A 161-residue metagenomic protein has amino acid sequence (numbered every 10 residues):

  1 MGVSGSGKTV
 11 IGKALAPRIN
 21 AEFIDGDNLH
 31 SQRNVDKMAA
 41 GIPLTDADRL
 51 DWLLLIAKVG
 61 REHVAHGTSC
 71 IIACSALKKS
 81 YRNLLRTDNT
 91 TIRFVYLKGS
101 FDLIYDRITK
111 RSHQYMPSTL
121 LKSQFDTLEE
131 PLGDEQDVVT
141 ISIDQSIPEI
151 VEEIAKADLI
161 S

Functional and structural regions predicted by a protein language model:
V3: P-loop (Walker A) phosphate-binding loop of NTP-binding proteins
S6, K13-K58: Conserved substrate/cofactor phosphate-moiety recognition/catalytic segment in nucleotide-dependent phosphotransferases
F23, N28, F94, V138-T140: Conserved beta-strand scaffold positions in the cores of enzyme catalytic domains, especially in NTP/NDP-utilizing
L29-H30, A76-K78, G99-L103, S146: Conserved nucleotide-binding/hydrolysis micro-motifs of P-loop NTPases
A47-D88, L97: Glycine-rich phosphate-binding loop used to anchor ATP phosphates in small-molecule kinases, encompassing both
D88-R107: Conserved phosphate-donor/acceptor-positioning beta-strand/loop module used by diverse small-molecule
K110-E153: Small-molecule kinase domains that catalyze NTP-dependent phosphoryl transfer to phosphate-bearing small molecules
E153-S161: C-terminal alpha-helix
